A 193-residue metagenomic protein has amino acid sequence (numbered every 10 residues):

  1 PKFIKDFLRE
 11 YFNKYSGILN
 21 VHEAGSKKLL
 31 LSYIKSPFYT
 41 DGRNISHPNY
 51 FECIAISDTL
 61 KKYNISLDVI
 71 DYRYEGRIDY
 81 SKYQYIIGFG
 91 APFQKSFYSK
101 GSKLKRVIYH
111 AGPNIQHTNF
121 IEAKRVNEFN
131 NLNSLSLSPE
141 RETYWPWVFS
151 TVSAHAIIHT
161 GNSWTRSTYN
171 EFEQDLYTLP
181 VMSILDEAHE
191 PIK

Functional and structural regions predicted by a protein language model:
P1-P92, G101: N-terminal pre-catalytic "stem/leader" segment of glycosyltransferase-like enzymes
L31-F38, I108-N114, N119-F120, V181: Short loop/turn segments at strand-loop or loop-helix junctions that form parts of catalytic or ligand-binding pockets
Y72-E75, F89-Q94, N162-W164, M182-L185: Short beta->alpha connector loops
S81-Q84, Q94-V107, N119, H155: Glycosyltransferases and closely related glycan-assembly transferases that use nucleotide-activated donors
F89, Y109-A111, T160, L179: Generic beta-sheet signal
H110-R141: Acceptor-binding helix/loop patch of EC 2.4 sugar-transfer enzymes, predominantly nucleotide-sugar-dependent
P139-L176: A short, active-site helix/loop in glycosyltransferases that binds the activated sugar's phosphate group
S167-K193: Acidic anion/phosphate-binding donor-loop and adjacent secondary structure in glycosyltransferase catalytic cores
